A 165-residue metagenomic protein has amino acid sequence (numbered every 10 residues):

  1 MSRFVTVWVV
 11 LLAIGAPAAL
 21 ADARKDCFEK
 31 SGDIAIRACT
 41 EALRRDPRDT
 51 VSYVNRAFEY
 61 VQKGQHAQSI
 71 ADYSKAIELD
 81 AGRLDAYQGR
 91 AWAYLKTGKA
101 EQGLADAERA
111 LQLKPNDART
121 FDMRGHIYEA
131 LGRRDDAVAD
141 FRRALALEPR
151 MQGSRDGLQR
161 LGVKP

Functional and structural regions predicted by a protein language model:
T50-V51, L84-D85, A118-R119, Q152-G153: Helix-start (N-cap) detector for alpha-helical repeat units in TPR-like alpha-solenoids, especially tetratricopeptide
Q62, K96-T97, A130-L131, G157-P165: Register position in tetratricopeptide repeats
